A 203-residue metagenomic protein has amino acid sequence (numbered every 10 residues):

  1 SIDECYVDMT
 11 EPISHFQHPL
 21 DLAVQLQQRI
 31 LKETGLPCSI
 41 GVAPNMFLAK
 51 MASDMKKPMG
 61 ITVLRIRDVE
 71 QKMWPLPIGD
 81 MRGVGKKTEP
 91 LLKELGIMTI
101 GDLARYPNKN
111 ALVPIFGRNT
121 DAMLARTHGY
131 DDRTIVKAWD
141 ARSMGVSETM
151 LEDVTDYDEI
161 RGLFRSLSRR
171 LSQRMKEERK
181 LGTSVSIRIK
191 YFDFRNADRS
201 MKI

Functional and structural regions predicted by a protein language model:
S1-I115, N119-M123, I135, Q173: Gly/Gly-Pro- and Ser/Thr-rich, intrinsically disordered tail segments characteristic of DNA damage-repair and tolerance
T88, K93-I203: DNA-contacting surface of Y-family translesion DNA polymerases
